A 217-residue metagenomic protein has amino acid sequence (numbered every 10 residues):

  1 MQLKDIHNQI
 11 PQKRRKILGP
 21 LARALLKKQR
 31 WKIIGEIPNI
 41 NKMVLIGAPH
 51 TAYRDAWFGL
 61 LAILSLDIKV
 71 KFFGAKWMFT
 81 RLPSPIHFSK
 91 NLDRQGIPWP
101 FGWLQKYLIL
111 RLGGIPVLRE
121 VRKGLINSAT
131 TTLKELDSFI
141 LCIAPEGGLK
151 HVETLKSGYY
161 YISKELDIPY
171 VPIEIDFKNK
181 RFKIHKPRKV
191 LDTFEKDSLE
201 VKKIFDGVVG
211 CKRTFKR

Functional and structural regions predicted by a protein language model:
M1-K32, K216: N-terminal membrane-anchoring alpha-helices
K27-G207: Soluble catalytic domains of membrane acyltransferases
K203-R217: Charged phosphate-binding loop/patch that engages nucleotide di/tri-phosphates or the phosphate backbone of nucleic
